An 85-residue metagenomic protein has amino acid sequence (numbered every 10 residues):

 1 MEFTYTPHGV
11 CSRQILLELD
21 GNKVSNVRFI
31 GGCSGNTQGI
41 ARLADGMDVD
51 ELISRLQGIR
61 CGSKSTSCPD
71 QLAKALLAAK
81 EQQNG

Functional and structural regions predicted by a protein language model:
M1-T4: Short, hydrophobic/aromatic-rich segments at coil-to-beta transitions
T6-L19, K23-G85: Active-site- and interface-proximal helix/loop "cap" or "latch" segments in soluble metabolic and energy-transducing
